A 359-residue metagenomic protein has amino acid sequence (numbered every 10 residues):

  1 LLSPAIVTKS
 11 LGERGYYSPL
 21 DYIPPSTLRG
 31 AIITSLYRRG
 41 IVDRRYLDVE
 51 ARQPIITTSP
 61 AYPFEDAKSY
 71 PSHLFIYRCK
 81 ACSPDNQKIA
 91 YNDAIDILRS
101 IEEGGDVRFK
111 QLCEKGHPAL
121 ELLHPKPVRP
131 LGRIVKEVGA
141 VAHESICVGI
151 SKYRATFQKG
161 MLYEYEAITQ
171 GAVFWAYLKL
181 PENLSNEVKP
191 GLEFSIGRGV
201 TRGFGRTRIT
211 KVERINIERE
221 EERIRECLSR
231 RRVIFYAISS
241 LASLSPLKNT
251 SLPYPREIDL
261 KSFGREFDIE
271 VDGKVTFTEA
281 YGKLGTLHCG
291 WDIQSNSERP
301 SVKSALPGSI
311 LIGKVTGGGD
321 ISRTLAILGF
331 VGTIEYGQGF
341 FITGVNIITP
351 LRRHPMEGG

Functional and structural regions predicted by a protein language model:
L1-G359: Conserved active-site/ligand-binding neighborhood in enzyme cores
